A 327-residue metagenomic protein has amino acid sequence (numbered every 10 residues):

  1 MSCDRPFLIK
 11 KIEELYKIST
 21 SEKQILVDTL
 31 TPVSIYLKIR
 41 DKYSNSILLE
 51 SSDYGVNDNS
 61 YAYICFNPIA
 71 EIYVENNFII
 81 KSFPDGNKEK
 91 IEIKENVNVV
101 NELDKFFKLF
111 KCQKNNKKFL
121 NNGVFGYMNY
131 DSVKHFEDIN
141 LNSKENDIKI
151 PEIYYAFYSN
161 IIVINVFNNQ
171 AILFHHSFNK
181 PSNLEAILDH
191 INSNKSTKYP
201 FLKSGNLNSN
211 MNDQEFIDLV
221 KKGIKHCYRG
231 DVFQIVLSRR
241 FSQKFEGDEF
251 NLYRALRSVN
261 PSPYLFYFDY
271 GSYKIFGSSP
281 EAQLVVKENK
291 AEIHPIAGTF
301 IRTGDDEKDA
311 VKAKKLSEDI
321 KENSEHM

Functional and structural regions predicted by a protein language model:
S2-M327: Extended alpha-helical targeting/anchoring segments, especially N-terminal organellar/secretory targeting helices
